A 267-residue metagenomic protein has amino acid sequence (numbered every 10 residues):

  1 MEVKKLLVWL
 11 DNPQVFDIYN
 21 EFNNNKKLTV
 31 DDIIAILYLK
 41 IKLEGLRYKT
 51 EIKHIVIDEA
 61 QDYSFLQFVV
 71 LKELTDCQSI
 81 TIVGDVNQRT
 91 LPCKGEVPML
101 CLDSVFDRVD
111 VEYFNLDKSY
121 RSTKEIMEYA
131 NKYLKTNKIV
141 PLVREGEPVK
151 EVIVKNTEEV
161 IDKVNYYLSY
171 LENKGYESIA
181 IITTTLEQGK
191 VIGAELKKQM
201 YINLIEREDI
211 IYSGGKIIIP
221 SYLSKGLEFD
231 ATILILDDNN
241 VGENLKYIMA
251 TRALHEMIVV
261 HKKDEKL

Functional and structural regions predicted by a protein language model:
M1-H54, Q67-F68: Conserved helicase NTPase catalytic core signature
V15, G45-H54, Q61-L267: Conserved helicase motor core of SF1/SF2 NTP-dependent helicases
